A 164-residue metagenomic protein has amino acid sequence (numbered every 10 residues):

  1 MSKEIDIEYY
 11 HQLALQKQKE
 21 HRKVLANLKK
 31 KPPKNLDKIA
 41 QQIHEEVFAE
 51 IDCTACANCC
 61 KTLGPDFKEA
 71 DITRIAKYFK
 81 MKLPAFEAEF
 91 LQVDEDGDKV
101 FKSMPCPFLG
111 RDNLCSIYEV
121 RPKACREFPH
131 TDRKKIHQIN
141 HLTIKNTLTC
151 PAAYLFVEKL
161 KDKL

Functional and structural regions predicted by a protein language model:
M1-L164: Short loop/turn segments that flank or connect secondary-structure elements
